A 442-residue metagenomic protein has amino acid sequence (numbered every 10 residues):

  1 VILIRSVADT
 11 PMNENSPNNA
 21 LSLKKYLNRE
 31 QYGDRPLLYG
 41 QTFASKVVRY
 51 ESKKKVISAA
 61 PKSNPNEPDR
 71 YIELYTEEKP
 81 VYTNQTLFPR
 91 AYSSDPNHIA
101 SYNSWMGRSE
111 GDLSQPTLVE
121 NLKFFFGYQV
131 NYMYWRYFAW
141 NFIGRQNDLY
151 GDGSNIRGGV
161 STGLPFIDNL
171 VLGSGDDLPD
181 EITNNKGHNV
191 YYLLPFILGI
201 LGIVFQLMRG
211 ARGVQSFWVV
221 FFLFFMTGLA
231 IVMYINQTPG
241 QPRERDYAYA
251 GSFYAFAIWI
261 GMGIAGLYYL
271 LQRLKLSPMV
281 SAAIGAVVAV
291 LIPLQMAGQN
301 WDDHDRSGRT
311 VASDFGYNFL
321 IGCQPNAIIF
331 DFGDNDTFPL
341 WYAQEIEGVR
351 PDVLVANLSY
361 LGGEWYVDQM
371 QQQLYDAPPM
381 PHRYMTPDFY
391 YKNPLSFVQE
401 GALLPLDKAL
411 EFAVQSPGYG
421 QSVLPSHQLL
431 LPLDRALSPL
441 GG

Functional and structural regions predicted by a protein language model:
V1-Y249, A255-N326, F338-G442: ER/secretory pathway lumenal C-terminal domains and tails of membrane proteins involved in glycoprotein biogenesis
